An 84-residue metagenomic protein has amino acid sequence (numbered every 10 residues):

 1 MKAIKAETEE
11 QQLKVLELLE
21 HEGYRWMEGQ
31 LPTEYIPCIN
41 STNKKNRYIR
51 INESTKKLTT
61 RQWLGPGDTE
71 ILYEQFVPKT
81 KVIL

Functional and structural regions predicted by a protein language model:
M1-L84: Structural boundary micro-motifs
